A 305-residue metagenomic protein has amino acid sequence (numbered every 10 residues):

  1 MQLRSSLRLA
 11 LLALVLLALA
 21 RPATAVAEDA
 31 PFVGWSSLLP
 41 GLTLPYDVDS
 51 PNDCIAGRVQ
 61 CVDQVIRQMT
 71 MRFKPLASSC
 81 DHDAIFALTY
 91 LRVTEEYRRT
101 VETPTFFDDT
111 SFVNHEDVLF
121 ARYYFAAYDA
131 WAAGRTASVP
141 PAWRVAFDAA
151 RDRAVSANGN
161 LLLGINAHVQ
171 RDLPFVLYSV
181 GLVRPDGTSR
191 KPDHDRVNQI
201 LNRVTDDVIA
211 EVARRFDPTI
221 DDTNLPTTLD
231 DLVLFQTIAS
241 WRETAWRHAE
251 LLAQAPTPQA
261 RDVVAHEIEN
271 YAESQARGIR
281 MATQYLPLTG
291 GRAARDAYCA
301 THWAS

Functional and structural regions predicted by a protein language model:
M1-A10: Bacterial N-terminal signal peptides that target proteins for export
L11-L16: Hydrophobic helical h-region of N-terminal Sec-dependent signal peptides in bacterial secretory/periplasmic proteins
L17-T24: C-terminal segment of classical bacterial N-terminal signal peptides
E28-L42, D49, T227-S305: A cross-kingdom marker for long, charged
V33-W35, P40, Y90-R184: Long acidic/polar interaction regions in large eukaryotic complex-forming proteins
P40-H115: N-terminal Sec/ER secretory leader and immediately downstream segment of secreted/extracellular precursors
V65-Q68, R72, T89-R92, E96 (+9 more regions): Charge-rich, solvent-exposed alpha-helical interaction surfaces
Q170-A239: Short helix-loop boundary/capping segments
